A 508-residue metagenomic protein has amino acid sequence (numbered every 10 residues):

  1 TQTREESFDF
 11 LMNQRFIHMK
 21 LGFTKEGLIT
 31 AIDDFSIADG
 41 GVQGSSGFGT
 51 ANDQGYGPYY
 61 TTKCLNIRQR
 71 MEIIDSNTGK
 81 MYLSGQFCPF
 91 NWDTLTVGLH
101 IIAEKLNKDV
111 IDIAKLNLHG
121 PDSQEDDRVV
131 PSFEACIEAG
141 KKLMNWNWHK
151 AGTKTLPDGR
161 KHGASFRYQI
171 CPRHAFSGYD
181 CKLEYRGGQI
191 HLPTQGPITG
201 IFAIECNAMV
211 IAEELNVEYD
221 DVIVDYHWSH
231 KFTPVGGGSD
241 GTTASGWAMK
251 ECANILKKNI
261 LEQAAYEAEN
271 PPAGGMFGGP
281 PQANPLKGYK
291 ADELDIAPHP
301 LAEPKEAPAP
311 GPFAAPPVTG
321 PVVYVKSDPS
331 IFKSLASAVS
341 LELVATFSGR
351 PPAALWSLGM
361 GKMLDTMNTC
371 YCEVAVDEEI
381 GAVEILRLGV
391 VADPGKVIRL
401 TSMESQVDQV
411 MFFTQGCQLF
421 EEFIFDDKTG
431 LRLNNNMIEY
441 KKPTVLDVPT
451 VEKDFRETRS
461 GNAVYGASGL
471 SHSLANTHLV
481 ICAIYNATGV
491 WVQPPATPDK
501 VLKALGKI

Functional and structural regions predicted by a protein language model:
T1-A135, K142, K150-I508: Cofactor-binding beta-sheet edge motifs in enzyme active sites
